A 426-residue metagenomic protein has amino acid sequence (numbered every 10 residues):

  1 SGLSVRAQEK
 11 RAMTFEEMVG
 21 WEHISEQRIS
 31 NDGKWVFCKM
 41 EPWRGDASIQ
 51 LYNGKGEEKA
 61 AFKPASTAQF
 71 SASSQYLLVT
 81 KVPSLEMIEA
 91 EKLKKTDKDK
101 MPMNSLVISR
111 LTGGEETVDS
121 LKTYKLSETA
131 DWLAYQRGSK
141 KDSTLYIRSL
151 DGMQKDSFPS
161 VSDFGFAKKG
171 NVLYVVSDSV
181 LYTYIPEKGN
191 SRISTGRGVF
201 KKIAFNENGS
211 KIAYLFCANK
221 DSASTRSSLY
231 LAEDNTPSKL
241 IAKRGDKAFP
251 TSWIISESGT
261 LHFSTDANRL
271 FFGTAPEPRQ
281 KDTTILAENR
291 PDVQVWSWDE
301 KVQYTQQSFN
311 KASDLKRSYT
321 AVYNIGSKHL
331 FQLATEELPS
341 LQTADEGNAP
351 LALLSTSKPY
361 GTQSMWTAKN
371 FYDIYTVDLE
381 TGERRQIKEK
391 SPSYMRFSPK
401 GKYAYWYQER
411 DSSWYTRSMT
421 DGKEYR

Functional and structural regions predicted by a protein language model:
S1-R6: C-terminal segment of classical bacterial N-terminal signal peptides
A7-R426: Beta-propeller folds
